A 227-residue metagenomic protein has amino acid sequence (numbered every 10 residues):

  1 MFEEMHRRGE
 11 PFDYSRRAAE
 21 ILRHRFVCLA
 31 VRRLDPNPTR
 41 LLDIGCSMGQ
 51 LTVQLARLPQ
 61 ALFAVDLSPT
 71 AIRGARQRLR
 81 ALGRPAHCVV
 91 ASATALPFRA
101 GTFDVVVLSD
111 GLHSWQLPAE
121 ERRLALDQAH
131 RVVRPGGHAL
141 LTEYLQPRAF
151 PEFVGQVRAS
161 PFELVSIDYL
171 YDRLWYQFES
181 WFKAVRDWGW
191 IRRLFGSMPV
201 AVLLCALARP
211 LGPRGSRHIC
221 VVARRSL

Functional and structural regions predicted by a protein language model:
M1-L34: Conserved class I S-adenosyl-L-methionine
S47: Conserved glycine-rich SAM-binding loop
Q50, Q54, L58-A95: Class I SAM-dependent methyltransferase SAM/SAH-binding core
T94-V105: A short acidic, Gly/Pro-enriched loop at the edge of an enzyme's catalytic core that lines a small-molecule cofactor
V105-A119: A short SAM/SAH-binding and catalytic strip from SAM-dependent methyltransferases
R123-P135: A short glycine-rich, Lys/Arg-flanked "PGG" loop and its adjoining helix->strand segment in the class I
G137-E143: Conserved beta-strand signature within the Rossmann-like core of class I S-adenosyl-L-methionine
Y171-L227: A C-terminal cap/extension of S-adenosyl-L-methionine-dependent methyltransferases that defines the acceptor-substrate
